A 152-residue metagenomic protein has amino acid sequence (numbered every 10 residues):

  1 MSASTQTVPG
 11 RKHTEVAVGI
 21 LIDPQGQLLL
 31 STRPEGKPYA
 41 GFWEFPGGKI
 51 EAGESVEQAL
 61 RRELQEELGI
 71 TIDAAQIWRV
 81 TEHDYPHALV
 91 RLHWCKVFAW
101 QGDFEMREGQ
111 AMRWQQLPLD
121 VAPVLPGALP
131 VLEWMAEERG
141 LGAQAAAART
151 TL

Functional and structural regions predicted by a protein language model:
M1-H13, E137-L152: Short, low-complexity, intrinsically disordered N-terminal peptides in bacterial proteins
S2-L28, K49, V80: Conserved N-terminal beta-strand and adjoining loop/helix that marks the start of the Nudix/MutT-like hydrolase domain
I20, L30, L92-K96, W114: Conserved hydrophobic/aromatic beta-strand scaffold that supports enzyme active sites
D23, T71, V80-F104: Active-site-adjacent beta-strand/loop module that shapes the phosphate/pyrophosphate-binding cleft
D23-G26, P34, F98-D103, Q116-L119: Short loop segments at secondary-structure junctions
Q27-E66: Conserved Nudix-box catalytic region and its N-terminal flanking loop in Nudix hydrolases and closely related
E67-A74: Short secondary-structure junctions
K96, F104-R139: NUDIX/MutT-family hydrolases
